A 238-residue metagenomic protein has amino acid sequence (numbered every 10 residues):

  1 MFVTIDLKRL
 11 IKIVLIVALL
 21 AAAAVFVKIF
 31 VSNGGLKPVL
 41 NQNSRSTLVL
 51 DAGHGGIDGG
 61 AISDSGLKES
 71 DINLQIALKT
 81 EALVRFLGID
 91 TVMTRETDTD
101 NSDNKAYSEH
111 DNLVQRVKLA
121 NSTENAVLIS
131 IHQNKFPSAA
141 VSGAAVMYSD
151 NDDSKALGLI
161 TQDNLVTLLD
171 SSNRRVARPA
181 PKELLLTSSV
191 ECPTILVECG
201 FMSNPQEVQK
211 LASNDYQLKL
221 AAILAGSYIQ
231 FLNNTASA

Functional and structural regions predicted by a protein language model:
M1-A238: Catalytic-site microenvironment of enzymes that process N-acetyl-hexosamine-containing cell-wall polysaccharides
